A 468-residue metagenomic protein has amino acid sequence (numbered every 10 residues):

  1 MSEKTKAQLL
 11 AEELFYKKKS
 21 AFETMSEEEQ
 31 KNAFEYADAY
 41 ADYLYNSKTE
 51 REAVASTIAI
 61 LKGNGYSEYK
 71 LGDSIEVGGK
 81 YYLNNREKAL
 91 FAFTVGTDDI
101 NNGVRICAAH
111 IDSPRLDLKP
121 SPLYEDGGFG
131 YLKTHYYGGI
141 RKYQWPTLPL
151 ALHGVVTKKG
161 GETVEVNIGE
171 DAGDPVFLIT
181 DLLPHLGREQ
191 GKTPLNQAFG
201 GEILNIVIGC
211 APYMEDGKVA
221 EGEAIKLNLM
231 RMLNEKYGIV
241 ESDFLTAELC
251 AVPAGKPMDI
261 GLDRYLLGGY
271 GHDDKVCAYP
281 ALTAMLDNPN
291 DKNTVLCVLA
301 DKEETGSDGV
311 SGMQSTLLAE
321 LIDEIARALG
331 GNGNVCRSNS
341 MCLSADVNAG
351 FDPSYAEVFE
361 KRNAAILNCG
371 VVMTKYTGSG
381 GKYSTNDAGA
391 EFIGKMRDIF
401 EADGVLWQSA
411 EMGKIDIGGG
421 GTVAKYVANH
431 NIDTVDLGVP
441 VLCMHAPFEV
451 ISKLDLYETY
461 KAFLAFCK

Functional and structural regions predicted by a protein language model:
M1-K468: N-terminal hydrophobic/helix-forming segments and targeting peptides
